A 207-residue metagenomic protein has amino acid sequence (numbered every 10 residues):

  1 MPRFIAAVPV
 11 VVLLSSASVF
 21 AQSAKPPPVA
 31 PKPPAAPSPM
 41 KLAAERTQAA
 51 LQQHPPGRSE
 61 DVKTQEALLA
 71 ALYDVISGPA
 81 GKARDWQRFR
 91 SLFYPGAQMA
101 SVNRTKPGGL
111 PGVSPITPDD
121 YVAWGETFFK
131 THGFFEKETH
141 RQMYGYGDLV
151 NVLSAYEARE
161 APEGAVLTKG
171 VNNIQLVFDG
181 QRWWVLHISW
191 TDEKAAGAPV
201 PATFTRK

Functional and structural regions predicted by a protein language model:
P2-P9, L176: Sec-dependent signal peptide recognition, specifically the positively charged N-region followed immediately by
A7-A17: Bacterial N-terminal signal peptides
V19-S23: Boundary at the C-terminal end of the N-terminal hydrophobic targeting segment
A24-R46, N151, K169-P199: Short beta-strand edge/turn micro-motifs at domain boundaries
A24-S91, F204-K207: Short, low-complexity N-terminal intrinsically disordered segments enriched in polar/charged residues
L69-A80, F93-A97, S101, G125 (+1 more regions): Sec/Tat-exported extracytoplasmic proteins
L72, F89, A97, V152 (+1 more regions): Hydrophobic pocket/interface hotspot
M99, N103-A165: Surface-exposed, charged secondary-structure patches
